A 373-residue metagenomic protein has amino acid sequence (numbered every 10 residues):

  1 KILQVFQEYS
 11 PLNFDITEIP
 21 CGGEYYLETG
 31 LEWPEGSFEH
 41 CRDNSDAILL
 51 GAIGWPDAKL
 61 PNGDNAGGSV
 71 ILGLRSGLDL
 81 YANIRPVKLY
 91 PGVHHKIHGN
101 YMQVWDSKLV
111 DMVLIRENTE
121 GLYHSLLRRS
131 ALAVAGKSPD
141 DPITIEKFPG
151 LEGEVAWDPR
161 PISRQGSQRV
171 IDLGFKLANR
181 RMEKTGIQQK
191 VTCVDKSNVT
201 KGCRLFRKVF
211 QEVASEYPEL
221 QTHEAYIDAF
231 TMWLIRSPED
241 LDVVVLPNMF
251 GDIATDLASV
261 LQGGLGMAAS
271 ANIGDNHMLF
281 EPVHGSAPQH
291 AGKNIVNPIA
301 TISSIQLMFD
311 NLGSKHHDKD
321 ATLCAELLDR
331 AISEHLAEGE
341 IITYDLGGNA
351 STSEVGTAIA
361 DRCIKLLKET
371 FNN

Functional and structural regions predicted by a protein language model:
K1-S10, K137-A225: Glycine-rich phosphate/diphosphate-binding loop of Rossmann-like nucleotide-binding domains
S10-F14, D43-A47, D79-Y81, M102 (+6 more regions): Short coil/turn connectors at secondary-structure junctions
P11-G36: N-terminal beta-loop-helix "entrance" segment that forms/cooperates in small-molecule cofactor or anionic ligand
P20-Y26, K201-V244, N248, D252: Active-site rim loops that border cofactor/substrate pockets in soluble metabolic enzymes
Y25-Y26, L234-G339: Glycine-rich phosphate/nucleotide-binding loop
L27-E146, A156-W157, M249: N-terminal glycine-rich phosphate/adenylate-binding segment common to multiple enzyme folds
S314-N373: Internal helix-turn-beta structural module
